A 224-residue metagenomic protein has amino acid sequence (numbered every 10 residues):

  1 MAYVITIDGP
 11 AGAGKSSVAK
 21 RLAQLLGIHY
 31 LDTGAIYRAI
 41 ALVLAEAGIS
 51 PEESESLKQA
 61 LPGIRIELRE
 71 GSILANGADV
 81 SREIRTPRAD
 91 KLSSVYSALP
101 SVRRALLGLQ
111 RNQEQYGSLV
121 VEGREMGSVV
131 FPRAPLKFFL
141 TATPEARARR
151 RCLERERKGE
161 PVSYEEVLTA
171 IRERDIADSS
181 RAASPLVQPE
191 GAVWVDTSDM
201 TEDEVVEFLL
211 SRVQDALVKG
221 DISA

Functional and structural regions predicted by a protein language model:
I5-I7: Hydrophobic anchor at the beta1->P-loop junction of P-loop NTPases
A11: The conserved Walker
K15: Conserved lysine of the Walker
V18: Hydrophobic positions on the alpha1 helix immediately C-terminal to the Walker A/P-loop
R21-P87: N-terminal phosphate/diphosphate-binding loop that engages ATP/GTP or pyrophosphate donors across diverse enzyme folds
A75, D79-S81, C152-K158, I176-A224: NTP-dependent small-molecule kinase module
S81-E160: ATP-dependent NMP and nucleoside kinases share a basic, alpha-helical "lid"
P144-C152, Y164, L168, R172 (+2 more regions): An amphipathic alpha-helix signature
